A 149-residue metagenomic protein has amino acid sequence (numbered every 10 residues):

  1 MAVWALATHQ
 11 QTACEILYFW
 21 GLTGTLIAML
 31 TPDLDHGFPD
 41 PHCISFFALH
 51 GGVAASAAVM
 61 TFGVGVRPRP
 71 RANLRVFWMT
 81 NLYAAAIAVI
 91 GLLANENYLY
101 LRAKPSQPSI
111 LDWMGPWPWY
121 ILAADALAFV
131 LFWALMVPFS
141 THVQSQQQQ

Functional and structural regions predicted by a protein language model:
A2-L6, L49-G63, Y120-V137: Hydrophobic cores of alpha-helical transmembrane segments in multi-pass inner/ER membrane proteins, independent
A5-I16: Membrane-helix interface "capping/anchor" motifs
C14-L22, C43-A48: Cytoplasmic-side transmembrane-helix entry/capping segments in multi-pass membrane proteins
G21-P32, T80-I90: Aromatic-anchored segments of alpha-helical transmembrane domains
L30-T80: A contiguous pocket-lining binding segment that forms or flanks enzyme active sites
V66-P68, A134-Q149: Membrane-interface capping segments at transmembrane-helix boundaries
R75-L82, A94-F132: Membrane-interface transmembrane-helix boundary segments in multi-pass integral membrane proteins
L82, A86, I90, A94 (+1 more regions): Alpha-helical membrane-inserting segments
